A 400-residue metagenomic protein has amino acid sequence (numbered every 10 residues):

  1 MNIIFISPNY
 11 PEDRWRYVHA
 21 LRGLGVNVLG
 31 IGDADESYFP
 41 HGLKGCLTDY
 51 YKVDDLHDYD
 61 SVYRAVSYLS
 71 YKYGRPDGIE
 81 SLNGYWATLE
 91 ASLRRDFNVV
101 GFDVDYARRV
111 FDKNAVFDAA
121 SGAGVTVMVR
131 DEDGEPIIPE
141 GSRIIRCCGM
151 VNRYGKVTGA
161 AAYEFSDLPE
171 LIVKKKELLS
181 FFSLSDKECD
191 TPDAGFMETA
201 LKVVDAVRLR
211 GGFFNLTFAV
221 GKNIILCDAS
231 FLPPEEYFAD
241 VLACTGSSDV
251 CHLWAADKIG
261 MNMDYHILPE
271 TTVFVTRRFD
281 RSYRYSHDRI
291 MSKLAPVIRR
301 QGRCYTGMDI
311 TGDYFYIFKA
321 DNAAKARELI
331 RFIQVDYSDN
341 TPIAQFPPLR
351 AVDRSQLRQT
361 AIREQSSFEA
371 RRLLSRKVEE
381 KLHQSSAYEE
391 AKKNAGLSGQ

Functional and structural regions predicted by a protein language model:
M1-I3: Extreme N-terminal starter segment of soluble prokaryotic enzymes
F5-R16: A short, glycine/small-residue-rich beta-strand->loop->alpha-helix junction that serves as a flexible
A20-V26: A short, Lys/Arg-enriched amphipathic alpha-helix followed by its capping loop at the start of a domain
G32-L47: Short, glycine/polar-rich helix-capping loops at beta-to-alpha or helix-loop-helix junctions that flank or form
L43-E132, G312, K325: Conserved N-proximal alpha/beta basic substrate-recognition cap immediately N-terminal to, or forming the N-lobe
G141, I145-R208, F213, V220 (+3 more regions): ATP-dependent carboxylate/phosphate-activation module, predominantly the ATP-grasp catalytic core and closely related
N223-I224: Conserved protein kinase catalytic/activation segment
L253-Q400: Peripheral (often C-terminal) accessory segments that flank ATP-dependent C-N-forming ligase machineries
